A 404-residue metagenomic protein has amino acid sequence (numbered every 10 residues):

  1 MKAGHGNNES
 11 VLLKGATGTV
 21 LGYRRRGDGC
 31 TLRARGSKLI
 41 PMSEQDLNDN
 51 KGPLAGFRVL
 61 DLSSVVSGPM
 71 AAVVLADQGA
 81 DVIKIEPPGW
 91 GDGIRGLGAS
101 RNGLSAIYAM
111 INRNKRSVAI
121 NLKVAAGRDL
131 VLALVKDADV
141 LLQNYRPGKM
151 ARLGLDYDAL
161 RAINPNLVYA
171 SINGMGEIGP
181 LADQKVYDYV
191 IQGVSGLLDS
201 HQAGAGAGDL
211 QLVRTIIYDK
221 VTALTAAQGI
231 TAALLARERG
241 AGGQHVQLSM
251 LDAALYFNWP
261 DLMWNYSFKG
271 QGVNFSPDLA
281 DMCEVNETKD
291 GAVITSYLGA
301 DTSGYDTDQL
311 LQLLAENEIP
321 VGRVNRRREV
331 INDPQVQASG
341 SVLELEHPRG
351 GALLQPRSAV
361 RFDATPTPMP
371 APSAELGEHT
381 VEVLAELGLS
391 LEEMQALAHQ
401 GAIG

Functional and structural regions predicted by a protein language model:
M1-K14: Extreme N-terminal basic, low-complexity initiation segments that serve as generic localization/processing leaders
A34-R58, D281-K289, E329-G404: Terminal low-complexity tails and localization/encapsulation signals of metabolic enzymes
G36-R239, N265, G272, D308 (+2 more regions): N-terminal helix-loop segment corresponding to the beta1-alpha1 unit of nucleotide/adenylate-binding folds
K51, I178, Q192-Q312, Q335 (+2 more regions): Acidic, glycine-rich segments within the central catalytic cores of soluble metabolic enzymes that bind/position
L311-V336: Conserved PLP cofactor-binding pocket of PLP-dependent enzymes
